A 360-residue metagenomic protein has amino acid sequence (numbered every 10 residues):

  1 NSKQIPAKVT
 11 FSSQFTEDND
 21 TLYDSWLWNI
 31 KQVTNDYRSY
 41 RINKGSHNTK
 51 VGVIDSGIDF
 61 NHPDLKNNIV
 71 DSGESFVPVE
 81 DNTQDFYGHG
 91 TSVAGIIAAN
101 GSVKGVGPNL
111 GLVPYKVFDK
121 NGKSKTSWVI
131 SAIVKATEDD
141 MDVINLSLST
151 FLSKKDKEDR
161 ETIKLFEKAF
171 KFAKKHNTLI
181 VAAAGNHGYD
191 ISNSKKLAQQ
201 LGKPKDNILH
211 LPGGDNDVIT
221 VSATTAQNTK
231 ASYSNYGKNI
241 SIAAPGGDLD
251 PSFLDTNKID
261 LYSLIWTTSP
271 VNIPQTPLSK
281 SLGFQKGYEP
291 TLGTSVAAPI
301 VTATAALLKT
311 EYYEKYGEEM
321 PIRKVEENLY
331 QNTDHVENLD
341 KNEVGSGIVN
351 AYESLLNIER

Functional and structural regions predicted by a protein language model:
N1-K50, P63-D64, F284: Protease zymogen maturation seam
N29-D36, S56-T83, N100, P108-G122 (+5 more regions): Peri-catalytic substrate-binding/gating loops that frame the active-site cleft of hydrolases
R38-S72, E80-S127, D142, G214-D217 (+5 more regions): Subtilisin-like serine protease catalytic core
A94-I97, V113-F118, V134, D142-S149 (+2 more regions): Hydrolase catalytic cores
N100, V117-D215, Q227, L282-P299 (+1 more regions): Substrate-binding/access-modulating region of protease and related hydrolase catalytic domains
V113, L179-V181, I219-T220, A243 (+1 more regions): Structural detector of well-ordered beta-strand residues that form the stable sheet scaffold of enzyme domains
T224: Carbohydrate-associated surface elements
